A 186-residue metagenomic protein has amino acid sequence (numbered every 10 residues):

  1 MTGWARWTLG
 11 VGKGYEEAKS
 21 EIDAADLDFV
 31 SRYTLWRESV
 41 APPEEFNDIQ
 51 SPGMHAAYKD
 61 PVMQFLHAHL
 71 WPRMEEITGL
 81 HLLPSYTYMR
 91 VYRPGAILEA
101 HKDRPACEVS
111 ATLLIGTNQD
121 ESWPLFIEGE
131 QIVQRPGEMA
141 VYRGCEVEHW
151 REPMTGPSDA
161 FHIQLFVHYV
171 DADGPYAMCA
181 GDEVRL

Functional and structural regions predicted by a protein language model:
M1-T78: Non-heme Fe(II)/2-oxoglutarate
D23, Y88, E128-I132: Short secondary-structure transition/capping segments
E38, H81-L82, Q119: Secondary-structure boundary/capping signal
G79-Y88: A short coil-to-beta-strand element that immediately follows conserved catalytic motifs
V91: Conserved active-site beta-strand element of glycosyltransferases/polysaccharide synthases
P94-W150, A160-L165, V170-V184: Catalytic core of non-heme Fe(II) oxygenases with the double-stranded beta-helix
T155-S158: Accessory, usually C-terminal, subdomains that scaffold auxiliary metal cofactors
